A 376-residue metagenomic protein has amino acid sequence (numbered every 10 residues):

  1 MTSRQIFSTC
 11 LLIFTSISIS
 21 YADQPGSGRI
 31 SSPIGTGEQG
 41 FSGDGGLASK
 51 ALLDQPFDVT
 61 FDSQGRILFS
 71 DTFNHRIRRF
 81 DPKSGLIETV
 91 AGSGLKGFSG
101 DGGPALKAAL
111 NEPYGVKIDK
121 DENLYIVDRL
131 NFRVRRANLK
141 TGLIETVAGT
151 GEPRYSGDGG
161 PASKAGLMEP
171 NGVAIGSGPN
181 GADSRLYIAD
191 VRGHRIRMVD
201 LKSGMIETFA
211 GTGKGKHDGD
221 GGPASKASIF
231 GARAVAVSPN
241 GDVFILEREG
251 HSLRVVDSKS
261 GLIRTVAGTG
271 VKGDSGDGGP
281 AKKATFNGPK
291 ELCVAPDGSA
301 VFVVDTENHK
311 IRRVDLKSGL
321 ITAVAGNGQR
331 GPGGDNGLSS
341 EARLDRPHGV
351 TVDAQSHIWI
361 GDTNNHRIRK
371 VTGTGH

Functional and structural regions predicted by a protein language model:
S8-S18: Bacterial N-terminal signal peptides
Q24-Q55, S84-E112, T141-E169, S203-G231 (+3 more regions): Gly/Pro-rich loop segments of beta-rich domains
F61-Q64, I118-D121, I175-D183, V237-N240 (+2 more regions): Residue-level detector of Asp-centered blade-edge/turn motifs that repeat once per structural unit in beta-propeller
R66-L68, N123-Y125, R185-I188, D242-I245 (+2 more regions): Conserved beta-propeller blade signature
T72, R129, G178, V191 (+4 more regions): Short loop/turn segments immediately following the C-termini of beta-strands
H75-R79, L86, F132-R136, L143 (+7 more regions): A short loop-to-beta-strand structural motif that recurs across blades of beta-propeller domains
R346-H376: Blade-level signature of beta-propeller repeat domains, shared across WD40, Kelch, NHL, RCC1 and BNR/Asp-box propellers
